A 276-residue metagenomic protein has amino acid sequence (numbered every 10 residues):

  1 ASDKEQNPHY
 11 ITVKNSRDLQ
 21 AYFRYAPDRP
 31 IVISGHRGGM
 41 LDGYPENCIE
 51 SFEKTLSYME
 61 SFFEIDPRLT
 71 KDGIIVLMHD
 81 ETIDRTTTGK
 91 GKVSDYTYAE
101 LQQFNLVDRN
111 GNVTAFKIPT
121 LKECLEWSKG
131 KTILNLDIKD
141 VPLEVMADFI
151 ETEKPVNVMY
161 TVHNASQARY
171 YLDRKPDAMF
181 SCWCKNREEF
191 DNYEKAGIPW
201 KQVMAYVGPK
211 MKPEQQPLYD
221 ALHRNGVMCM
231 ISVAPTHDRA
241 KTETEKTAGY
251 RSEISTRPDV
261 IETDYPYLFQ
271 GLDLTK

Functional and structural regions predicted by a protein language model:
S2-K276: Phosphate-group recognition and catalysis centered on beta-loop-alpha active-site segments
